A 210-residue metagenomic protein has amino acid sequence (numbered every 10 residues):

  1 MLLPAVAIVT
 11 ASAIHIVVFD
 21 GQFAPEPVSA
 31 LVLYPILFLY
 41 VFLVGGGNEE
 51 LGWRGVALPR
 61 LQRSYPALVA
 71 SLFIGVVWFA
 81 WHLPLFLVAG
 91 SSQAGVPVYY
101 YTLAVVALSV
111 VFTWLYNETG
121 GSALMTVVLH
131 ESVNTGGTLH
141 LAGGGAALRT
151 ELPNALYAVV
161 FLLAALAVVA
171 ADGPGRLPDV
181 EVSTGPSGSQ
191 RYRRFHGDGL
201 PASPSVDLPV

Functional and structural regions predicted by a protein language model:
M1-G46, T138-V210: Specific transmembrane helices
M1-L2, F38-L43, L72-F79, V98 (+3 more regions): Residue-level signature of the transmembrane alpha-helical core of multi-pass small-molecule transporters
A5-A13, V76-L85, E131-H140: Aromatic-anchored segments of alpha-helical transmembrane domains
T10, A57, V111-F112: Hydrophobic/aromatic residues in alpha-helical transmembrane segments
I14-D20, F42-G52, V96-V111: Hydrophobic alpha-helical transmembrane segments
A30-F38, A67-S71, P97, Y101 (+3 more regions): Residue-level signature of transmembrane alpha-helical entry/exit and packing/kink sites in multi-pass membrane
N48-G75, A89, N117-S122: Membrane-interface helix/loop boundary segments of multi-pass membrane proteins
A94-E151: Functionally important transmembrane alpha-helices
